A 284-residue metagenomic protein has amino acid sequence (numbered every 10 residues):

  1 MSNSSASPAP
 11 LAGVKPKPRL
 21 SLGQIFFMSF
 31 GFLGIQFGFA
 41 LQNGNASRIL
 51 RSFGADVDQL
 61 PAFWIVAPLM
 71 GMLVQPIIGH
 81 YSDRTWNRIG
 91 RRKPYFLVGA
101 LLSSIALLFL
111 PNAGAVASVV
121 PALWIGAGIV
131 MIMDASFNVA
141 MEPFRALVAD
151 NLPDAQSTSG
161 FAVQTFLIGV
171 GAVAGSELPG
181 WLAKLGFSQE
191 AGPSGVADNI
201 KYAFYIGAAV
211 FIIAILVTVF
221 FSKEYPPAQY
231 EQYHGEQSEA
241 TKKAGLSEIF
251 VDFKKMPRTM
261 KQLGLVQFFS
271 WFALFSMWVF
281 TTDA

Functional and structural regions predicted by a protein language model:
M1-G23, V119-G128, V139-A140, F144-R145 (+1 more regions): Intracellular loop-helix junctions on the cytosolic face of multi-pass helical membrane proteins
P8-M70, Q262-V266, S270-A284: Helix-loop boundary and gating motifs at the non-cytosolic
L41, N45, I77, E142-L147 (+1 more regions): Transmembrane alpha-helix boundary/hinge residues in polytopic small-molecule transporters
I49-F53, R84-T85, L147-L152: Helix-to-coil boundary motifs at intracellular loop junctions of multi-pass secondary transporters
L50-R51, Y81-S82, W86, W181-F187: Interfacial helix-cap and linker-helix signal at transmembrane-aqueous boundaries of multi-pass secondary transporters
L60-T85, V98-L107, V170-A174: Central cavity-lining transmembrane alpha-helices of secondary-active solute carriers, predominantly the Major
A67, M133, Q164-I168: Structural signature of transmembrane alpha-helices in multi-pass secondary transporters
P94-V120: C-terminal ends and interior cores of transmembrane alpha-helices in multi-pass membrane transporters/permeases
